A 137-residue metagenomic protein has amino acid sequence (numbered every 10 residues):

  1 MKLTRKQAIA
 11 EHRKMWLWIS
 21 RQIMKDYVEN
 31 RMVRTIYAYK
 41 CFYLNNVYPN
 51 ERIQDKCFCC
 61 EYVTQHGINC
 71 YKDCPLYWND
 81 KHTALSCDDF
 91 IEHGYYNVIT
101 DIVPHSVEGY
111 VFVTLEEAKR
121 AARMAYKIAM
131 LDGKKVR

Functional and structural regions predicted by a protein language model:
M1-R137: Cysteine-centered metal-binding/redox modules
